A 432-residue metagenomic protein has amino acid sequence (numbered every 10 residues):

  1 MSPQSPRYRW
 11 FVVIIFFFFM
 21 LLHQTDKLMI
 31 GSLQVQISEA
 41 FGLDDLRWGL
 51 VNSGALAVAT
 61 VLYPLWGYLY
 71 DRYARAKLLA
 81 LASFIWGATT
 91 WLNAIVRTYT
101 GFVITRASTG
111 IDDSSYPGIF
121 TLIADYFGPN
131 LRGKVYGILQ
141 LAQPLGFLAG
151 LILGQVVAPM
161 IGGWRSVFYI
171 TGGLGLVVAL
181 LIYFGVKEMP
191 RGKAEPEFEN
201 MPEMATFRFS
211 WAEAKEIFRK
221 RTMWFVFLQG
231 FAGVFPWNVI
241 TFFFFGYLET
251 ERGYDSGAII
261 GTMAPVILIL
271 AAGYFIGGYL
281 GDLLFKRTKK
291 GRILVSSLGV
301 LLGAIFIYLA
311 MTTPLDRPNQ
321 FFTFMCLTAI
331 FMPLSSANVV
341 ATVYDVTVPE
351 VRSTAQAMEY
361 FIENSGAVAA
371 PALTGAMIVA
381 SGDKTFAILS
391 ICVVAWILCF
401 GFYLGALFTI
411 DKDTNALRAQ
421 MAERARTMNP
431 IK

Functional and structural regions predicted by a protein language model:
S2-P6, P190-F227, E251, R424-K432: Juxtamembrane intracellular "pre-TM" segments in multi-pass secondary transporters
I30-G31, K220-F275, S336, V340 (+1 more regions): Extracytoplasmic gate region of multi-pass secondary transporters
G42, A74, I95-G101, G128 (+2 more regions): Helix-breaking motifs and short loop linkers at transmembrane-helix boundaries and internal kinks in secondary membrane
V61-Y99: Conserved MFS/SLC helix-loop-helix module at the cytosolic interface between two early adjacent transmembrane helices
K77-W91, R292-I307: Structural signature of the two symmetry-related core transmembrane helices
I104-P144: Cytoplasmic helix-loop-helix junction between adjacent transmembrane helices in 12-TM secondary transporters
L139-E188: Helix-loop-helix hairpin linking two adjacent transmembrane segments in secondary transporters
P159-G172, G291-L294, A376-A395: A membrane-interface helix-boundary motif in multi-pass transporters
